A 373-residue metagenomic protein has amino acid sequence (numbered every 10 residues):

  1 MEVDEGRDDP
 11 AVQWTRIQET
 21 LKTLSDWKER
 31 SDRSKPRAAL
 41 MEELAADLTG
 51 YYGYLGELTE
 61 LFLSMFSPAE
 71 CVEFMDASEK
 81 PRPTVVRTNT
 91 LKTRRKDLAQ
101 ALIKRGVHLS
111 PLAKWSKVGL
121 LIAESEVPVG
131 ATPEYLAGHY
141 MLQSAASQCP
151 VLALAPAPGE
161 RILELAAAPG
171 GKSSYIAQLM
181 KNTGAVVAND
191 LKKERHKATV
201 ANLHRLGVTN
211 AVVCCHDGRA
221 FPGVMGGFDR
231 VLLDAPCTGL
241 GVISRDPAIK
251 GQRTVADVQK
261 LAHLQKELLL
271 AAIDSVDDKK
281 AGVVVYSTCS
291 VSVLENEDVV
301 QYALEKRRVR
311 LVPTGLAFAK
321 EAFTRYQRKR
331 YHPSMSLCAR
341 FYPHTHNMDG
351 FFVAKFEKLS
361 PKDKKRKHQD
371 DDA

Functional and structural regions predicted by a protein language model:
M1-A373: S-adenosylmethionine
